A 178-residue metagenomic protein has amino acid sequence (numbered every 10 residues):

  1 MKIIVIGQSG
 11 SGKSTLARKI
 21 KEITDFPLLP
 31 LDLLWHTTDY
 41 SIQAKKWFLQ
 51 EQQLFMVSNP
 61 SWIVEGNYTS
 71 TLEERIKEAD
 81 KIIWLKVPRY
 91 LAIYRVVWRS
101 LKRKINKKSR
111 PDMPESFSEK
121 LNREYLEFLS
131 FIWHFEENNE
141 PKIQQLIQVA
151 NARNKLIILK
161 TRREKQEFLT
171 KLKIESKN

Functional and structural regions predicted by a protein language model:
K2: Walker A (P-loop) ATP-phosphate-binding motif of ABC ATPase nucleotide-binding domains
V5: Hydrophobic anchor at the beta1->P-loop junction of P-loop NTPases
S9: The conserved Walker
K13: Conserved lysine of the Walker
L16: Hydrophobic positions on the alpha1 helix immediately C-terminal to the Walker A/P-loop
I23, S130-N178: NTP-dependent small-molecule kinase module
P27-I82, V87: Conserved nucleotide-sensing/catalytic segment adjacent to the nucleotide-binding pocket in NTP-handling enzymes
V87-N139: A glycine- and Lys/Arg-enriched "phosphate-lid" helix/loop adjacent to the NTP-binding pocket of small-molecule kinases
